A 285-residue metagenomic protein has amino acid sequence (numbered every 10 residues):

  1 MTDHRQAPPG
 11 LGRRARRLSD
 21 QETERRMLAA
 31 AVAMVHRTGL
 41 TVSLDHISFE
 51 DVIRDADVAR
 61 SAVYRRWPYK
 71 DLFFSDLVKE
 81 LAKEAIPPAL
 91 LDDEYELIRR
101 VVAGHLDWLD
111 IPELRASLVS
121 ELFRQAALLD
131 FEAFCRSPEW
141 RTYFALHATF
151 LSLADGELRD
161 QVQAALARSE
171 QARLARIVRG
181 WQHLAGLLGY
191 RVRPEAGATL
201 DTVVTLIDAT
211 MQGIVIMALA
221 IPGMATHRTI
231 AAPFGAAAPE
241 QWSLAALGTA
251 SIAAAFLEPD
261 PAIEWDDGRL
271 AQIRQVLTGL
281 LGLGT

Functional and structural regions predicted by a protein language model:
T2-A7, A175-R191, D201-T285: C-terminal peripheral helix-coil segments that are non-catalytic and often amphipathic
T2-E22: Basic, amphipathic alpha-helix used for nucleic-acid engagement in HTH/winged-helix/SANT-Myb modules and analogous
S19-L28, E170-I177, L244-T249: Phosphate/oxyanion-binding active-site loops and adjacent basic polyanion-contact surfaces
Q21-E50, R54-V58, D71, K79-L81: Short, amphipathic alpha-helix enriched in basic
D57-W67: Short hydrophobic/aromatic patch on the recognition helix
K70-L77, E84-A89: Short amphipathic alpha-helical segment with a characteristic S/N-K-E followed by hydrophobic residues
I86-S117, R228-P233: Charged, glycine/proline-rich intrinsically disordered loops and linkers
S117-L129, A133, S137-Y190, T202: Amphipathic alpha-helical packing segments from all-alpha helical-bundle domains
